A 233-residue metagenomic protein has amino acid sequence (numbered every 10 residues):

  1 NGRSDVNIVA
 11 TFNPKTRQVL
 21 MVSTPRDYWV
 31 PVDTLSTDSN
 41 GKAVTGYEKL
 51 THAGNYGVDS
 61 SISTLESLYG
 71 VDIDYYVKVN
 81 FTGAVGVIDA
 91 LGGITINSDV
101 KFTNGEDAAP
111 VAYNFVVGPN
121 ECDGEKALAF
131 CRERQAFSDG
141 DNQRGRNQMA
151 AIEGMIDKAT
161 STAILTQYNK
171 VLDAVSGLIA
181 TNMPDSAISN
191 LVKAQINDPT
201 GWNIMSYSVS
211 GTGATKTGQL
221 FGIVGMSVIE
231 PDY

Functional and structural regions predicted by a protein language model:
N1-Y233: Non-catalytic, solvent-exposed segments at the cell envelope interface
